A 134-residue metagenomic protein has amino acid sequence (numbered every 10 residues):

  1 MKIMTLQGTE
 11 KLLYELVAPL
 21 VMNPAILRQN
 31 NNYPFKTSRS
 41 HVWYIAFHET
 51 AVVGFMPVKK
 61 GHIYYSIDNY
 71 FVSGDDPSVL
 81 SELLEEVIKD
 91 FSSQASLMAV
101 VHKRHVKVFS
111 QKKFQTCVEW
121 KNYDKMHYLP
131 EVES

Functional and structural regions predicted by a protein language model:
M1-N30: Short amphipathic alpha-helix that is part of the acyltransferase structural core
M22-W43, F47: Active-site rim helix/loop that mediates acceptor-substrate recognition in acyltransferases
I45, T50-K59, S66: Conserved beta-strand in the GNAT
F47-E49, Y128-V132: Active-site beta-strand termini and strand-to-loop segments that position acidic
K59-D75: Conserved acetyl-CoA binding element of GNAT-fold acetyltransferases
D75-S92: Conserved acetyl-CoA-binding loop-helix of GNAT-fold acetyltransferases
F91-K103: Conserved GNAT acetyl-CoA-binding A-motif
K103-Y123: Conserved active-site alpha-helix within GNAT-family acetyltransferase domains
